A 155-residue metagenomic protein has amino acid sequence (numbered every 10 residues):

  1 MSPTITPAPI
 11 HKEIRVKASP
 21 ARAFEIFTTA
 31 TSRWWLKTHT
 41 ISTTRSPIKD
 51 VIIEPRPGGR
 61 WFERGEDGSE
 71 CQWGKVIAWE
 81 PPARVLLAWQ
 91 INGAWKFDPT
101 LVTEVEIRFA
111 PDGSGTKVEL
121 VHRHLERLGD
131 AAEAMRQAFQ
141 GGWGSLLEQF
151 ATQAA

Functional and structural regions predicted by a protein language model:
M1-I48: Hydrophobic ligand-binding cavity/cleft-lining segments
K12-I14, I107, L120-H122, W143: A structural signal for short, well-ordered beta-strand segments
A23-F27, W61, V76, L87 (+3 more regions): Hydrophobic pocket/interface hotspot
T28-S32, P81, E148: Solvent-exposed alpha-helix faces
T40, A94, E133-R136: Short glycine-enriched, charge-decorated loop/helix-capping segments at active-site entrances that position
V51-P57, F62, E66-G115, R123: Hydrophobic-ligand binding "helix-grip"
H124-A155: A conserved amphipathic terminal alpha-helix motif
